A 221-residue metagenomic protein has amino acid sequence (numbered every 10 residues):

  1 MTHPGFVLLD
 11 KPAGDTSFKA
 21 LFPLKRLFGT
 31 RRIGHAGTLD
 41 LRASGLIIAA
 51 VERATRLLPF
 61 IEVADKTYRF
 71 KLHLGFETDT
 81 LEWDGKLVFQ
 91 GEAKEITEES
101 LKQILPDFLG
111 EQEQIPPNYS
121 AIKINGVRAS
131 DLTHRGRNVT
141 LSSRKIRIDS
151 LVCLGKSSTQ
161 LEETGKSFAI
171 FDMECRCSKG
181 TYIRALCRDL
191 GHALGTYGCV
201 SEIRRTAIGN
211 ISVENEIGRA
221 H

Functional and structural regions predicted by a protein language model:
M1-R219: Catalytic/RNA-binding core of pseudouridine synthases
